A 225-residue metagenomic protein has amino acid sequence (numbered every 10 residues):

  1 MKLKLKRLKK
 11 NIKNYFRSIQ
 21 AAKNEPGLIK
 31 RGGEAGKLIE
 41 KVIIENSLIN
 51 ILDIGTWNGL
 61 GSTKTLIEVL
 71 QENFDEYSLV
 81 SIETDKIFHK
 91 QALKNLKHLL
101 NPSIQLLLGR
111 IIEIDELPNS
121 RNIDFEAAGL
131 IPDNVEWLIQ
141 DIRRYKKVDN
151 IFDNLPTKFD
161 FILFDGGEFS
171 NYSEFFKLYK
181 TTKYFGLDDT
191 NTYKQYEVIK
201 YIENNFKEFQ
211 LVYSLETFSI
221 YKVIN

Functional and structural regions predicted by a protein language model:
M1-G186, T190-N225: A short alpha-helical cap/connector motif
